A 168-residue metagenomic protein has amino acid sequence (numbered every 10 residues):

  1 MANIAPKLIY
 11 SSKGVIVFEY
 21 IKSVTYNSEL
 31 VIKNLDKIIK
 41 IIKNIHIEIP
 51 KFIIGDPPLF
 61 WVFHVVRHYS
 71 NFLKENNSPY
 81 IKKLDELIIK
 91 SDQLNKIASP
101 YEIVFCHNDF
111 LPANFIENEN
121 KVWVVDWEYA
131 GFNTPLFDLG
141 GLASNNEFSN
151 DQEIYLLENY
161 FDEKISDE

Functional and structural regions predicted by a protein language model:
M1-F60, E75, P79-I81: ATP-binding pocket architecture of kinase catalytic cores
I42-I53, N95-A98, N146, K164: A general structural signal marking secondary-structure boundaries and capping sites
P50-N108, N118, E158: An alpha-helical support segment within catalytic cores of ATP-dependent transferases
D56-P57, I165-E168: All-alpha amphipathic helical-bundle segments outside canonical DNA-binding/catalytic cores that form hydrophobic
F105, W123-D126: Pre-DFG segment of protein kinase catalytic domains
N114-V124: Conserved protein kinase catalytic/activation segment
L136-S166: Active-site activation/catalytic loop segments of kinase-like enzymes and analogous catalytic loops in related
